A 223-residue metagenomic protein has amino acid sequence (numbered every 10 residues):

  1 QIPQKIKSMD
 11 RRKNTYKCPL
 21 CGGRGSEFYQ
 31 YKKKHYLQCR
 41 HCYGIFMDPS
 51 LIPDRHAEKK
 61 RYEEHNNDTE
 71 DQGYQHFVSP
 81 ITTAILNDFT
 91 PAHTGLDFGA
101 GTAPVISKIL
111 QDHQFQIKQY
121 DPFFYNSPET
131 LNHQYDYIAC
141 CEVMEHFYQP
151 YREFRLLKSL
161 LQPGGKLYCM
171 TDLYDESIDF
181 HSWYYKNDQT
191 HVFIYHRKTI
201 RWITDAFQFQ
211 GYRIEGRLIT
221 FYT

Functional and structural regions predicted by a protein language model:
P3-Y137, C141, F154-R155, M170 (+4 more regions): Conserved N-terminal segment of class I S-adenosyl-L-methionine
N126, D175-S177: Feature marks short, surface-exposed loop/turn motifs that line or immediately flank catalytic pockets and channel
E142, H146: A short His-aromatic
Y148-R152: Short N-terminal helix/helix-N-cap motif within the alpha/beta-hydrolase-1
F154-P163: A short glycine-rich, Lys/Arg-flanked "PGG" loop and its adjoining helix->strand segment in the class I
G164-D172: Conserved beta-strand signature within the Rossmann-like core of class I S-adenosyl-L-methionine
I178-S182, K186-K198: Alpha-helical subdomain
